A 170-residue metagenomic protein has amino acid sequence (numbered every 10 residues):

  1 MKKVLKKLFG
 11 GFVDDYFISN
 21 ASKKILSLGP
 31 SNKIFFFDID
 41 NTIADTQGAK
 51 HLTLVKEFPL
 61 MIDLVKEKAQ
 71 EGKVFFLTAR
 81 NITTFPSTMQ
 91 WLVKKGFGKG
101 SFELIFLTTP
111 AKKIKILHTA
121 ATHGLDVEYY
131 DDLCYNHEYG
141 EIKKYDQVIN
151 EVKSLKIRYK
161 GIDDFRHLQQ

Functional and structural regions predicted by a protein language model:
M1-F37: Non-catalytic pre-domain segments flanking phosphatase-related domains
S27, S31-P59: Metal-dependent phosphoesterase signature
G29, K66-Q70, A121, K153: Anion (oxyanion) recognition and catalysis
S31-K33, G72-K73, H123-V127: Short coil/turn segments at beta-strand junctions that form active-site/ligand-binding loops
T42-D45, A49-K50, N81-T83, C134-H137: Short acidic, S/G/P-rich loop/turn micro-motifs used as interaction or catalytic elements
A49-F75, F85-M89, P110, K115-H118: Short, acidic loop-to-helix structural element flanking the phosphoryl-transfer center in phosphate-processing enzymes
F76-T78, Y129: Structural beta-sheet core signal
F85-Q170: C-terminal cap/substrate-recognition subdomain and adjoining C-terminal extension of metal-dependent phosphatase-like
